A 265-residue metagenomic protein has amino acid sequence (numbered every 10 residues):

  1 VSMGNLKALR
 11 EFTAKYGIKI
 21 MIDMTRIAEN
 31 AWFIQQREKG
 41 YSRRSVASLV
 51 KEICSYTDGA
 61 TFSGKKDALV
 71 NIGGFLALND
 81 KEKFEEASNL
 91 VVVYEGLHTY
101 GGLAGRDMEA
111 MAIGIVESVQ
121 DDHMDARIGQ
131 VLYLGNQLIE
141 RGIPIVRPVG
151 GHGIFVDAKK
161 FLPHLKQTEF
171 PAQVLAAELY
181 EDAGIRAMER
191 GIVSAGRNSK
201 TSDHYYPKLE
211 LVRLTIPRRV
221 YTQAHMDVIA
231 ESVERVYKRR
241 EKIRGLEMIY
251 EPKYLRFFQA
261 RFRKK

Functional and structural regions predicted by a protein language model:
V1-I145, K166-Q167: Conserved PLP-enzyme active-site core in the AAT-like
M3, Q173, A230: Short amphipathic alpha-helical segment that frequently serves as the phosphate-/nucleotide-binding helix
T13, I53, L138, L179-A183 (+1 more regions): Hydrophobic, Leu/Ile/Phe/Ala-enriched alpha-helical segments that form helix-helix packing faces
M21-T25, S63, N79, V146-V149 (+3 more regions): Generic beta-strand/beta-sheet core signal
I72, H152, E210-L214: Short amphipathic alpha-helical segments
F84-E85, P163-P171, R219-V228: Short, conserved charged micro-motifs
T99-M108, I113-A177, E181-K208, R244-Y254: Conserved small-domain helix->loop->beta segment predominantly found in fold-type I
S118, S194-K265: PLP-dependent enzyme catalytic core of the Aspartate aminotransferase-like
